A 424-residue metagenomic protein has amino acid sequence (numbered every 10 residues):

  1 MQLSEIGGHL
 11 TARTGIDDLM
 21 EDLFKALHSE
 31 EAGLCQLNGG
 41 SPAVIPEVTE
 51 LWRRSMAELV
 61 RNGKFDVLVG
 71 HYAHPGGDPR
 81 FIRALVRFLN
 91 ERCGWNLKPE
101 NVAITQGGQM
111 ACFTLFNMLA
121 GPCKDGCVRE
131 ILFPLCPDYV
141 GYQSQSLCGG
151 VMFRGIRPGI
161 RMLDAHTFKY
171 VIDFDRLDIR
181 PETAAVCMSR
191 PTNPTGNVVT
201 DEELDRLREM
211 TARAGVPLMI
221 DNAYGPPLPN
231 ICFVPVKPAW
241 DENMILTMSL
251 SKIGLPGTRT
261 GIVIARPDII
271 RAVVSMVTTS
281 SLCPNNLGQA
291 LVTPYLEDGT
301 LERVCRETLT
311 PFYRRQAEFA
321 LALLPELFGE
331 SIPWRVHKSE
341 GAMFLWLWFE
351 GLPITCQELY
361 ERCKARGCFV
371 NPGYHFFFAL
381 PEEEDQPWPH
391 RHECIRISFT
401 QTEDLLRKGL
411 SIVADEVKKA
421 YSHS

Functional and structural regions predicted by a protein language model:
M1-G76, R80, R87-E91, P181-E182 (+3 more regions): N-terminal "arm"/small-domain region of PLP-dependent enzymes with the aminotransferase-like
Q36, E307-L321, P333-W348: Conserved glycine-rich beta-strand-loop-beta hairpin in the small C-terminal domain of fold type I
L37, L85, V102, I131-L132 (+9 more regions): Generic structural signal for small/hydrophobic residues in well-ordered secondary structure, especially within
G40-V44, Q109-A111, D138-G141, P191-P194 (+9 more regions): Short, solvent-exposed loop/turn segments at secondary-structure junctions
R61, D66-A214, M219-W240, I245 (+1 more regions): Conserved core of the PLP fold type I
R83, R87, E91, W95-N96 (+3 more regions): PLP-dependent enzyme catalytic core of the Aspartate aminotransferase-like
C127-I131, S146-L147, I156-M162, W240-R314 (+2 more regions): Conserved core segment of the aminotransferase class I/II
I332-G367, H375: Conserved PLP-binding catalytic core of the aspartate aminotransferase-like
